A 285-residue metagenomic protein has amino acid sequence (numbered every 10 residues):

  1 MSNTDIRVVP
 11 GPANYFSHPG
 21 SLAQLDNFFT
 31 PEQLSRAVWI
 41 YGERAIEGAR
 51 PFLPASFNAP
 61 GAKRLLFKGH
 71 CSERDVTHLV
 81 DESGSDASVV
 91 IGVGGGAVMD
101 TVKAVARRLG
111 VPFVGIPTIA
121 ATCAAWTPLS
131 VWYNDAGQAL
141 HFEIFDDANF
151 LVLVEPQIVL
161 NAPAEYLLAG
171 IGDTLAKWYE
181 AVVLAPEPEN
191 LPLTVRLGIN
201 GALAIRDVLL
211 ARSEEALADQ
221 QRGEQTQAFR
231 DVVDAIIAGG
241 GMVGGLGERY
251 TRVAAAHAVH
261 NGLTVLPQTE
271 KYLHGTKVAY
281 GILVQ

Functional and structural regions predicted by a protein language model:
M1-S88: ATP/NTP phosphate-donor binding region
R7-V9, P31-E32, E82-S85, A106 (+5 more regions): Solvent-exposed alpha-helices and their adjacent loops that cap or buttress functional pockets in soluble metabolic
P19, G42-E43, V93-G95, I116-I119 (+3 more regions): Fold-independent oxyanion-binding glycine-rich loops and adjacent beta-strand/coil segments at enzyme active sites
L22, I46-A49, A97-K103, C123-W126 (+1 more regions): Short glycine/serine/threonine-rich phosphate/pyrophosphate-binding segments that cradle anionic phosphate groups
S85-V105, L109-T118: A short, small-residue-rich loop immediately preceding and capping a beta-strand
R108-I199: A glycine/threonine-rich phosphate-anchoring loop and its flanking beta-alpha core in nucleotide/phosphate-binding
L191-Q285: Active-site segments that bind and position negatively charged phosphate/pyrophosphate groups
